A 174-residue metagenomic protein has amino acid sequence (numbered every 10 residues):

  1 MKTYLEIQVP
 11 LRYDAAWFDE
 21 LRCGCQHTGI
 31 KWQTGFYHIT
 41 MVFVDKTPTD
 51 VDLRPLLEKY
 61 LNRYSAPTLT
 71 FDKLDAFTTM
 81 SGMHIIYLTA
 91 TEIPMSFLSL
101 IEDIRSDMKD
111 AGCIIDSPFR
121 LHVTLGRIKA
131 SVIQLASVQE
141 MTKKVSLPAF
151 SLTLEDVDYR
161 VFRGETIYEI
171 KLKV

Functional and structural regions predicted by a protein language model:
M1-F71, I93-L147, T166-V174: Basic, often amphipathic N-terminal segments
F71-K73, D156: Extracellular/lumenal ectodomain signal focusing on beta-strand-rich modules and carbohydrate-recognition contexts
T79, L154-T166: Glycine-rich beta-strand-turn "strand-cap" elements at beta-sheet edges
S81-G82, P118: Acidic/polar active-site rim loop that often engages polyanionic ligands
H84-I93: Short histidine-centered catalytic/ligand-binding loop motif
S151: Internal active-site segments that recognize and position negatively charged phosphoryl groups and nucleotide moieties
